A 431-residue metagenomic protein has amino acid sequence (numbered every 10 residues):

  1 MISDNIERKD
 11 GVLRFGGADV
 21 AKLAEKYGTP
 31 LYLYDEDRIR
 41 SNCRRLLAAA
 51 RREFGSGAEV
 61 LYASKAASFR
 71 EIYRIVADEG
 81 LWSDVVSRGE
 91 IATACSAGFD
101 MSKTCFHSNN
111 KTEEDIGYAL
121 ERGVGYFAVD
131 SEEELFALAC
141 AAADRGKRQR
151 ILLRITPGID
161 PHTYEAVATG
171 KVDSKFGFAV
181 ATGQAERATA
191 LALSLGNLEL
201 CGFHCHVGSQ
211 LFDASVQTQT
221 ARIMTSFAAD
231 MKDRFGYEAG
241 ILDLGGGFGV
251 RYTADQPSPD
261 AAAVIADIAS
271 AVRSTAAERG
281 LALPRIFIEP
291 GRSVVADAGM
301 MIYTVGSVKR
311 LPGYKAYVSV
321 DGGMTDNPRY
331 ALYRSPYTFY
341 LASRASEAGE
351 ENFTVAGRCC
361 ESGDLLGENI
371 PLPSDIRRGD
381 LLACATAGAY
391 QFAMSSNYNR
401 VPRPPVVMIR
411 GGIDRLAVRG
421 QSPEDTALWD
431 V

Functional and structural regions predicted by a protein language model:
M1-R150, E186, S194-E199, D233 (+1 more regions): A charged N-terminal "starter" segment
D19, D35-R38, N42, L46 (+20 more regions): General structural feature for long, well-ordered alpha-helical segments within catalytic domains of soluble enzymes
E59-L61, G80-W82, M101-C105, Y126 (+7 more regions): Structural preference for beta-strand elements that scaffold enzyme active sites
A63-F69, R88-G89, N109-K111, D130-E132 (+8 more regions): Active-site beta-loop-alpha junctions enriched in small/polar residues
Y73, S96, I116-E121, L138-A141 (+6 more regions): Short acidic, glycine/serine/threonine-rich loops at helix termini
S96-F99, L120-E121, A143-G146, A168-G170 (+9 more regions): Solvent-exposed alpha-helices and their adjacent loops that cap or buttress functional pockets in soluble metabolic
G158-S307, V401, R410: Active-site loop/helix belt of alpha/beta enzymes
D267, R273, L281-V431: Charged (often Lys/Glu-rich) extended helix/loop segments that serve as interaction or gating elements
